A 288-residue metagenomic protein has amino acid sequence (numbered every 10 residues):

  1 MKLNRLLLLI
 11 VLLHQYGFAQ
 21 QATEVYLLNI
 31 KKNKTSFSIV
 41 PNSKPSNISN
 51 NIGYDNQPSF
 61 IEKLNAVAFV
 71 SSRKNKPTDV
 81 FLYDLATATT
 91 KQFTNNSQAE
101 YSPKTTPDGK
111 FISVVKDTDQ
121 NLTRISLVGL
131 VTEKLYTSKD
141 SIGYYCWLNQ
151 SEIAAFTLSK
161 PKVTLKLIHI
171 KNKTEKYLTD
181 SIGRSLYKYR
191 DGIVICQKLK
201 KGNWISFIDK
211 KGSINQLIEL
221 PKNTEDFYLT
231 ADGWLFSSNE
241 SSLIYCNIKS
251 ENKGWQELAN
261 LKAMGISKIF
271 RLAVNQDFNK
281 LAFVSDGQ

Functional and structural regions predicted by a protein language model:
M1-A22: Bacterial Sec-dependent N-terminal signal peptides
A19-Q288: Sequence signature of WD/YWTD-type beta-propeller architectures
